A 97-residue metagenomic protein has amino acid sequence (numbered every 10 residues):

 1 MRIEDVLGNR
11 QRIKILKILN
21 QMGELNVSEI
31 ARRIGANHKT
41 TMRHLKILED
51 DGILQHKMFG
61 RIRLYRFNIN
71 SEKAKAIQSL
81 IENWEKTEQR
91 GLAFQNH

Functional and structural regions predicted by a protein language model:
M1-K14: Short alpha-helical segments that sit at the start of domains
M22-N26: Short capping segments at the starts of secondary-structure elements
E29-R32: A short acidic, leucine-rich amphipathic alpha-helix
K39: Key DNA-contact positions within bacterial/archaeal DNA-binding proteins
L45-K46: Short, hydrophobic-biased segments on the C-terminal half of alpha helices that form "recognition helices"
E49-F59: A short, conserved structural fragment
M58-L64, N70: Short, Lys/Arg-rich nucleic-acid/phosphate-binding segment
I69-H97: Amphipathic alpha-helical dimerization/coiled-coil segments that flank or bridge DNA-binding/regulatory modules
